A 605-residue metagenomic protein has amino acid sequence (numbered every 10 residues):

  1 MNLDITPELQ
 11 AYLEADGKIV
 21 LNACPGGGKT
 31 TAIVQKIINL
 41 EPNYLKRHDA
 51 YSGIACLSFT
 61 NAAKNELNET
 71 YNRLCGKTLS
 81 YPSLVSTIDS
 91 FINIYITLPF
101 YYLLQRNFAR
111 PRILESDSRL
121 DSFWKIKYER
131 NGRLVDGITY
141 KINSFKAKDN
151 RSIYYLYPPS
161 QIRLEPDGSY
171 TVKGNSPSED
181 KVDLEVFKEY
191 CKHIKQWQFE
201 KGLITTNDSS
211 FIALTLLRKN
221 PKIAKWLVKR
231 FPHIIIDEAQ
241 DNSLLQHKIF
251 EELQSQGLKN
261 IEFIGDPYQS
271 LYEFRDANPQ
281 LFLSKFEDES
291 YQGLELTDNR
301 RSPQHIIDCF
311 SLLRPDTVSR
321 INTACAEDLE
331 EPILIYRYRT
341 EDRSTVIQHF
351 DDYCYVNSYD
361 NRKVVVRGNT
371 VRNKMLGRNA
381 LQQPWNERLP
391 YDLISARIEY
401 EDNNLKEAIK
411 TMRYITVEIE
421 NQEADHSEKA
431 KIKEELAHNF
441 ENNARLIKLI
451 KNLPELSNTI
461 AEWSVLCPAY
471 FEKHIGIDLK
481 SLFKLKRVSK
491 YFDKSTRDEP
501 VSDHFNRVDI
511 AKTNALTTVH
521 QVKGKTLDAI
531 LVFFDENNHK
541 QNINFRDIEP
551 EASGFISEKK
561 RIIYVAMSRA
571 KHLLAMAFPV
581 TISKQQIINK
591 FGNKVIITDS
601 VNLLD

Functional and structural regions predicted by a protein language model:
M1-D605: The feature marks helicase ATPase cores and/or their adjacent C-terminal helical subdomains in SF1/SF2/AAA+ helicases
